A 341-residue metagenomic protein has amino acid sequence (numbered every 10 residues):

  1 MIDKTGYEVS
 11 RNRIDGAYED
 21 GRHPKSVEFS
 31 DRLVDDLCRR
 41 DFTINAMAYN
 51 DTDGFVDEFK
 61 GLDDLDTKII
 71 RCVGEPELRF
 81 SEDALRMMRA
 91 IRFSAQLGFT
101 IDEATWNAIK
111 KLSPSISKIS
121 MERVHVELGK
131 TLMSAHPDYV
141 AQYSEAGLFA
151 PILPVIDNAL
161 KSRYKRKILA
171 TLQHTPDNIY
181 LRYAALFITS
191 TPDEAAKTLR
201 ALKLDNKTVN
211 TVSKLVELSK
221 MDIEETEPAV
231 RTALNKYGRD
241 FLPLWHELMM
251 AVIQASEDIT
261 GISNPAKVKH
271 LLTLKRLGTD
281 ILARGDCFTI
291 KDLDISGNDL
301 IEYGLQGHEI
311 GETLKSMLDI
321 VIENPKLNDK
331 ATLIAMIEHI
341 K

Functional and structural regions predicted by a protein language model:
M1-K341: Catalytic cores of the polymerase beta-like nucleotidyltransferase superfamily and closely associated nucleotide
